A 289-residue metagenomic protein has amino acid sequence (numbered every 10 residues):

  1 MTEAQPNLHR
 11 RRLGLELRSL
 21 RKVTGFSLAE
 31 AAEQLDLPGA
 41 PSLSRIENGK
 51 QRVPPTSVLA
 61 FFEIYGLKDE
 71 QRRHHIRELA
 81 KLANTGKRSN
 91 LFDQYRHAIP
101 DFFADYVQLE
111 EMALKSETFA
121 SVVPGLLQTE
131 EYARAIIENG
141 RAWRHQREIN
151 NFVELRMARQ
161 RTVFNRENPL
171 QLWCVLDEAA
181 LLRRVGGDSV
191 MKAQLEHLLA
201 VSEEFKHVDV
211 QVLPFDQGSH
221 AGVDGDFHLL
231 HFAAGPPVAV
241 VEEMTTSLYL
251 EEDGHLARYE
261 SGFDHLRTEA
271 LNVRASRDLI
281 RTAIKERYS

Functional and structural regions predicted by a protein language model:
M1-E3, L13, A29-E33, Q94-R96 (+4 more regions): Short hydrophobic/aromatic-rich motifs at helix boundaries and adjacent loops
M1-G86: Basic, Lys/Arg-rich alpha-helical nucleic-acid-recognition elements, primarily the DNA-binding modules of transcription
A4-P6, R18, A32-G39, K50-V53 (+6 more regions): Short amphipathic alpha-helical segments, especially helix-boundary/capping motifs
Q5-H9, K22-F26, I99-P100, G125-L126 (+2 more regions): Short acidic/polar alpha-helix capping motifs at helix-coil junctions
A40, E70, T85-S89, A135 (+2 more regions): Secondary-structure boundary/capping residues
R77, L82-I137: Helix-turn-helix/homeodomain-like alpha-helical modules used for DNA recognition and transcription-factor dimerization
A113-S289: Hydrophobic protein-protein interaction segments
